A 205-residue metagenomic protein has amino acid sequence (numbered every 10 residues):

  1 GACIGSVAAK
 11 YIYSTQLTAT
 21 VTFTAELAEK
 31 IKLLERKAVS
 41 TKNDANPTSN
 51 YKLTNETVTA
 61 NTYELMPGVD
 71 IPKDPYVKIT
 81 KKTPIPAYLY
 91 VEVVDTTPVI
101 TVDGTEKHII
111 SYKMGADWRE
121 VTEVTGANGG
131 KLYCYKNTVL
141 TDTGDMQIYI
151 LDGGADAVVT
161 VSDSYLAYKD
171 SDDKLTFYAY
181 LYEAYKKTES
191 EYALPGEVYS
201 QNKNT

Functional and structural regions predicted by a protein language model:
G1-G5: Hydrophobic membrane-insertion alpha-helices, especially the h-region of bacterial N-terminal signal peptides
K10-T205: Surface-exposed, hydrophilic segments of mature proteins
